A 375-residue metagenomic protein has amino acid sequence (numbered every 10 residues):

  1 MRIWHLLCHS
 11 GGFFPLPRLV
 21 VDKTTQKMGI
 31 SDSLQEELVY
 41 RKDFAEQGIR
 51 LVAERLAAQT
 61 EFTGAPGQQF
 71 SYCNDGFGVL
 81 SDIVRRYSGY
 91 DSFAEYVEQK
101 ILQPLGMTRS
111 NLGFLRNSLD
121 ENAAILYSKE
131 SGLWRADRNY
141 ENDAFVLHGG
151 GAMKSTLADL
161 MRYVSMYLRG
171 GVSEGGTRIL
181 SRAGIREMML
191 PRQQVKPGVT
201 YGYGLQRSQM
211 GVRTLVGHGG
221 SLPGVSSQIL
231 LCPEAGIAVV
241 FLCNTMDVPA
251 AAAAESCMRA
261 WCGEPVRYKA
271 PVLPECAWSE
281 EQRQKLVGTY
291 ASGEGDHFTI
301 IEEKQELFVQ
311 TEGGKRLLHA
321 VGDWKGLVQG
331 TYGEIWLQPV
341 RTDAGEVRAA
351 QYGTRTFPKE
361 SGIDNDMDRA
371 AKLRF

Functional and structural regions predicted by a protein language model:
M1-P223, S227: Short, surface-exposed loop or secondary-structure junction motifs that flank catalytic or metal-binding residues
S131, E234-A235, A344: Residue-level recognition of short loop/turn positions
Y140-D143, P233-I237, V266-R267: Short acidic (Asp/Glu) and glycine-rich catalytic loops that position anionic groups and cofactors
R213, E255-F375: Peripheral terminal and inter-domain segments
G217, Q228-T245, R348-Q351: Short, well-ordered beta-strand elements
G219, L242-M246, G295, E303: Histidine- and/or cysteine-centered catalytic micro-motif in compact active-site loops
M246-D247, R355: A short acidic/small-residue loop/turn micro-motif
V248-A252: A short acidic/glycine-rich loop-to-helix N-cap element
